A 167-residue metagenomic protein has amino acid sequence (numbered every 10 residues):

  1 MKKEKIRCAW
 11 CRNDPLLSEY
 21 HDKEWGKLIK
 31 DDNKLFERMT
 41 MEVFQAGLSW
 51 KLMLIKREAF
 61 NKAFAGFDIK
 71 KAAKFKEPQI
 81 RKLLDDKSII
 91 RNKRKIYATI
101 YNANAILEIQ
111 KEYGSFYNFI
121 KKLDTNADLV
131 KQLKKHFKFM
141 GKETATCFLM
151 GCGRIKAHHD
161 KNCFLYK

Functional and structural regions predicted by a protein language model:
M1-K167: HhH-family (HhH-GPD) DNA N-glycosylase catalytic core used in base-excision repair
